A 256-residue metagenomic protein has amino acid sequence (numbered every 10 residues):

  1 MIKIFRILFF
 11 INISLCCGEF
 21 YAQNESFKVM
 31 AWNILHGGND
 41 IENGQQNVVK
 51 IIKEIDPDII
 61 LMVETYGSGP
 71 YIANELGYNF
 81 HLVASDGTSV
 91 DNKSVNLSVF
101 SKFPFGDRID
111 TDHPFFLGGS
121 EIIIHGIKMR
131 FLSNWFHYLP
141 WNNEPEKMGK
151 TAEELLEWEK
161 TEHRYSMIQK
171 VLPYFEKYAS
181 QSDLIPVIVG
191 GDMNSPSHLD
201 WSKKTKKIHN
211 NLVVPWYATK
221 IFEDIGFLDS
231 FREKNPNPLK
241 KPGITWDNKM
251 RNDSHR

Functional and structural regions predicted by a protein language model:
I2-R6, E19-E75: N-terminal, active-site-proximal structural segment of metallo-dependent hydrolase catalytic domains
L8-C16: Bacterial N-terminal signal peptides
S26-H36, K128-W158: Active-site-proximal beta-strand elements of phosphoester/diester hydrolases
K28-A31, I59-V63, S98-V99, R130-S133 (+3 more regions): Structural recognition of the beta-strand scaffold that forms the well-ordered cores of secreted hydrolase catalytic
L35, Y66, W135-H137, M193-P196 (+1 more regions): Catalytic metal-binding/acid-base residues of hydrolase active sites
I41, I59-P145: Structured beta-strand-rich core segments of catalytic domains in phosphoester-bond hydrolases
H81-V99, Y178, S182-D183, S197-R256: Active site of divalent-metal-dependent phosphoester/diester hydrolases
K160-M193: His/acidic metal-ligating clusters that form di-metal
